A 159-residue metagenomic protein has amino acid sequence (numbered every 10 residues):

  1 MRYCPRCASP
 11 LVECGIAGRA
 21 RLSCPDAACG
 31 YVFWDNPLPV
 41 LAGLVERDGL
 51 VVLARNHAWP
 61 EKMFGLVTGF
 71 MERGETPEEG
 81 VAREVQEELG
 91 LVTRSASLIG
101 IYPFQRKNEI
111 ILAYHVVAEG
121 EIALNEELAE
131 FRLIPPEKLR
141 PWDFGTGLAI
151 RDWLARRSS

Functional and structural regions predicted by a protein language model:
M1-A42: Acidic, metal-coordinating catalytic segment for phosphate/diphosphate chemistry, firing primarily on the Nudix
Y3, S23, L44, L53 (+2 more regions): Conserved hydrophobic/aromatic beta-strand scaffold that supports enzyme active sites
C14-G15, V92-G100: A short coil-to-beta-strand element that immediately follows conserved catalytic motifs
P39-L41, G49, I110-L112, A129: Change "...and in nucleic-acid phosphodiester-cleaving endonucleases..." to "...and in nucleic-acid processing enzymes
E46-E87: Conserved Nudix-box catalytic region and its N-terminal flanking loop in Nudix hydrolases and closely related
Y102-A123, R132, P136, W153-L154: Active-site-adjacent beta-strand/loop module that shapes the phosphate/pyrophosphate-binding cleft
A123-L128, W142-G145: Short, charged, solvent-exposed linker or helix-capping segments at domain edges/interfaces that act as flexible hinges
E137-D143, G147-A149, W153-S159: Long C-terminal interaction/binding lobes of large macromolecular proteins
